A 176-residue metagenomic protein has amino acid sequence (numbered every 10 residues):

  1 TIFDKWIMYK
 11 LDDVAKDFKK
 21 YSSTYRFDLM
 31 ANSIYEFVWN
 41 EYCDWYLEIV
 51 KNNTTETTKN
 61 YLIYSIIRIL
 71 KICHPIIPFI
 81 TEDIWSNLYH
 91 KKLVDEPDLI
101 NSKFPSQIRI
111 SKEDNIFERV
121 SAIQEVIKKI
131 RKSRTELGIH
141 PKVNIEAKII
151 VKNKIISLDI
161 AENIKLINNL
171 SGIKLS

Functional and structural regions predicted by a protein language model:
T1-S176: Feature 926 captures the class I aminoacyl-tRNA synthetase adenylation module centered on the KMSKS loop
